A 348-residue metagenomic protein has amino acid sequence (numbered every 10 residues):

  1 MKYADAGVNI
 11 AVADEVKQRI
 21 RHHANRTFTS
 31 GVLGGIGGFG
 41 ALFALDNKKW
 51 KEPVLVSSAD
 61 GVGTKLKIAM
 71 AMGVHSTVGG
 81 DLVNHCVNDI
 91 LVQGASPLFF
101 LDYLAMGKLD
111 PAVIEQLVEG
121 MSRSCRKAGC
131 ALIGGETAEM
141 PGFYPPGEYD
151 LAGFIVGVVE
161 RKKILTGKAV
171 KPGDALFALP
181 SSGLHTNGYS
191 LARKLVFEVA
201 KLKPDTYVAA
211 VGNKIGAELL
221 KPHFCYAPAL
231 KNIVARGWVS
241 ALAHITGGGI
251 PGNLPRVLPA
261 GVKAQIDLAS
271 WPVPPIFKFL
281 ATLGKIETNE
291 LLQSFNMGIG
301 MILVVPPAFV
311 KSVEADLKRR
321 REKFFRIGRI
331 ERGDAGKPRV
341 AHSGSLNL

Functional and structural regions predicted by a protein language model:
M1-S30: N-terminal amphipathic/basic leader segments beginning at the initiator methionine
K2-G7, H22, V113-A131, Y144-L151 (+3 more regions): Glycine-/charge-enriched secondary-structure boundary and capping motifs
H22-S182: Glycine-rich phosphate/pyrophosphate-binding loop regions near the starts of catalytic domains
L66-I68, G188-S190, F325: A short, polar/proline- and glycine-enriched secondary-structure boundary/capping micro-motif
P172-N213, A217: Acidic, glycine-rich loop-and-beta core segments that form the ion-binding/anion-interacting portion of active sites
